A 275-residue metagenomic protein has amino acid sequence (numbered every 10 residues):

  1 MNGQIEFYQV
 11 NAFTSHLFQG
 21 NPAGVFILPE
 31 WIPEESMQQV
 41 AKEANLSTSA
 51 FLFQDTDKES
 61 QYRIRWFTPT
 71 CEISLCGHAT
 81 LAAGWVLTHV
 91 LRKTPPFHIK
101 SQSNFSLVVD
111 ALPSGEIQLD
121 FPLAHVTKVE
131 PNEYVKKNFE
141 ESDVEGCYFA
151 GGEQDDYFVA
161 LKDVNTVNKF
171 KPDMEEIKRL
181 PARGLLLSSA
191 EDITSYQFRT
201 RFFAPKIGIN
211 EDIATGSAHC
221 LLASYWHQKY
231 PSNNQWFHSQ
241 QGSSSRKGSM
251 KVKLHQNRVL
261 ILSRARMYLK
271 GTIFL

Functional and structural regions predicted by a protein language model:
M1-L75, L81-L275: Active-site proximal loop and beta-alpha junction motif in alpha/beta enzyme cores
